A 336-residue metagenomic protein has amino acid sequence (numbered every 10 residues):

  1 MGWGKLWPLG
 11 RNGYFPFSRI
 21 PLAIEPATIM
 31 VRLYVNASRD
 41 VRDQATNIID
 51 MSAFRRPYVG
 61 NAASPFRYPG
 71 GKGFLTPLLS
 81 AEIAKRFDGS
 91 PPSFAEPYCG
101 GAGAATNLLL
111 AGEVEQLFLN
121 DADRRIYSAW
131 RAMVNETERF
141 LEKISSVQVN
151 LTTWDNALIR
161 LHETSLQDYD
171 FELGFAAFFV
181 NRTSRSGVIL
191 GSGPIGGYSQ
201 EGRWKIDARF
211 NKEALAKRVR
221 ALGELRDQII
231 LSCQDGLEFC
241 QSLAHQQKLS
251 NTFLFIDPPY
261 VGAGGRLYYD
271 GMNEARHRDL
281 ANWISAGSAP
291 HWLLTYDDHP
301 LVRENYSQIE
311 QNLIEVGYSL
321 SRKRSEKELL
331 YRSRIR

Functional and structural regions predicted by a protein language model:
L9, F17-P21, E25-A27, D43: Low-complexity intrinsically disordered segments
Y14-F17, Y34: Aromatic (phenylalanine/tyrosine) cluster motif
A27-F66, G70-E82, G89, Y127 (+4 more regions): SAM-dependent nucleic-acid methyltransferase catalytic core
G89-T152: Conserved S-adenosyl-L-methionine
P91-F94, V114-Q116, R226-I230, I284-W292: Short active-site oxyanion
G100, W130, F178, W292 (+1 more regions): A residue-level signal for conserved active-site and pocket-lining positions in enzyme catalytic cores
D270-R336: Long, positively charged, glycine-interspersed low-complexity recognition regions
